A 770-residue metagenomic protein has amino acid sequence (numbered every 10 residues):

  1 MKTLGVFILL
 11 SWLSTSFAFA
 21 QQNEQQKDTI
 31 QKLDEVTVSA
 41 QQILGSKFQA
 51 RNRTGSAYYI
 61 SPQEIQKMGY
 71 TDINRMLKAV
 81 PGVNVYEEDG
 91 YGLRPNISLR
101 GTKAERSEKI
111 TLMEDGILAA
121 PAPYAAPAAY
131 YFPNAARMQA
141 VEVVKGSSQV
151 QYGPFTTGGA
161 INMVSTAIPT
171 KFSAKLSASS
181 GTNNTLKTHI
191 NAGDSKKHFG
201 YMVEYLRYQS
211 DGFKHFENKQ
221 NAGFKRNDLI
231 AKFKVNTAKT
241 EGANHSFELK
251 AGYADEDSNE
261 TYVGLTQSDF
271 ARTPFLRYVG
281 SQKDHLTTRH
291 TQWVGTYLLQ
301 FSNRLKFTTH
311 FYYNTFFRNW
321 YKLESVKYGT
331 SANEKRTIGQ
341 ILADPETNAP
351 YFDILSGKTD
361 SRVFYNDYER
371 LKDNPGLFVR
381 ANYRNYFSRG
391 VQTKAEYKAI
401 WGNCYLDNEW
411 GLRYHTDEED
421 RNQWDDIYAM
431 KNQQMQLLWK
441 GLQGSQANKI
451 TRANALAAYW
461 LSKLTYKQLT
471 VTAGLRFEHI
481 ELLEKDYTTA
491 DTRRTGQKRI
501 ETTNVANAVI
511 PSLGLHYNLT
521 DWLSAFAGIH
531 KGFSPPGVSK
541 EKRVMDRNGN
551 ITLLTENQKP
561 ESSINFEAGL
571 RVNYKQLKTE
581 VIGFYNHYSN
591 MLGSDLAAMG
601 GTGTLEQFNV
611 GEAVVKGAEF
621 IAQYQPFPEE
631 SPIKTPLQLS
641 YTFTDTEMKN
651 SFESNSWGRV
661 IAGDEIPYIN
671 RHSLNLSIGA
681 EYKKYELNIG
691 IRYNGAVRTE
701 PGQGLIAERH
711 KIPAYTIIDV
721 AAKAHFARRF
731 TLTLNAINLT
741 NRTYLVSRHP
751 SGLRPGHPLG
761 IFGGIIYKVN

Functional and structural regions predicted by a protein language model:
E35-M68, L93-N96: N-terminal periplasmic "start-of-domain" segments of outer-membrane beta-barrel proteins
N74-P121: Extracytoplasmic beta-strand/coil segments of soluble accessory domains associated with Gram-negative outer-membrane
I117-K145: Short acidic/polar hinge/loop motifs at secondary-structure boundaries that mediate gating or recognition
S180-Q209, N218-T261, H285-R289, G295-S302 (+1 more regions): Transmembrane beta-barrel wall of Gram-negative outer-membrane proteins
D257-N259, V263-T273, E481-R493, T503 (+5 more regions): Surface-exposed extracellular loop regions of Gram-negative outer-membrane beta-barrel proteins, predominantly
Q300, K306-Y312, F316-W320, E324 (+8 more regions): Membrane-embedded beta-barrel scaffold of Gram-negative outer-membrane proteins
F378, Y405-T520: Signature of Gram-negative outer-membrane beta-barrel scaffolds
T465, K578, G583-S589, T604-P701 (+2 more regions): Gram-negative outer-membrane beta-barrel transporters
